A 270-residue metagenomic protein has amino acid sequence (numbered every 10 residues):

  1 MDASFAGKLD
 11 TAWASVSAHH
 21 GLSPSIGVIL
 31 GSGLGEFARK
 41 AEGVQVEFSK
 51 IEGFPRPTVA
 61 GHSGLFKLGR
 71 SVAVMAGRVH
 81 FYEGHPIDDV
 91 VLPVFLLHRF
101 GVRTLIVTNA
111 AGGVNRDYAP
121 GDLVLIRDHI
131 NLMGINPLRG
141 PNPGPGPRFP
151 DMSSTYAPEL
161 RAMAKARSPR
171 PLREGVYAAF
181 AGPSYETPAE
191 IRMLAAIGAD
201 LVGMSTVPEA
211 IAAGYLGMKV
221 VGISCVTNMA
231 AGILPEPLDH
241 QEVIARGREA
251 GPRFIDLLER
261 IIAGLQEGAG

Functional and structural regions predicted by a protein language model:
M1-M152: Metabolite-binding pocket within alpha/beta catalytic cores that recognizes anionic/polar moieties
F5, Y82, F149, S153 (+3 more regions): Glycine- and other small-residue-rich loops at beta-strand/loop junctions that grip anionic moieties
H129-P183: Histidine/lysine/aspartate-rich catalytic loop segments that bind and position anionic ligands
P143-S153, A196-A199, L234-G247: Glycine-rich tight-turn/loop motif centered on a GG-T
R161-A162, A166-D200, L258, L265-Q266: Active-site/ligand-binding-proximal alpha/beta "capping" segment
Y185-A230: A C-terminal functional module that forms or caps the active site or interfaces directly with catalytic machinery
A231-G270: His/Asp/Glu-rich mid-to-C-terminal helical/loop segments that flank catalytic regions of hydrolases
